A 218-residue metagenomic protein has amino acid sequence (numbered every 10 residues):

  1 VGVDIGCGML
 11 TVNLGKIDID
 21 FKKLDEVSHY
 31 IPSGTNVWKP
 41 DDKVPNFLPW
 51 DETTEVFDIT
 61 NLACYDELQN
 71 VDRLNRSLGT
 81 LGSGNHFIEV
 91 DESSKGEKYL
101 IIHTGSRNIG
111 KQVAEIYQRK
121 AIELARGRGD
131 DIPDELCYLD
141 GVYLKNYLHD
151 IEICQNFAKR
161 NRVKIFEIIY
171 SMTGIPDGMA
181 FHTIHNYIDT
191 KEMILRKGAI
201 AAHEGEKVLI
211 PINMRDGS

Functional and structural regions predicted by a protein language model:
V1, K22-N36, P40, F57-S218: Domain-length cofactor-binding catalytic modules of enzymes
C7-L10, S106: Soluble secreted/lumenal catalytic domains with histidine-centered metal-binding or acid-base catalytic motifs
M9-T11, Y99-L100: Short small-residue beta-strand/loop micro-motif enriched in glycine and branched aliphatics
L14-K16: Acidic, low-complexity central loop/insert segments
K39-T54: Short, glycine/charge-rich beta-strand/loop segments that flank catalytic centers and engage negatively charged groups
